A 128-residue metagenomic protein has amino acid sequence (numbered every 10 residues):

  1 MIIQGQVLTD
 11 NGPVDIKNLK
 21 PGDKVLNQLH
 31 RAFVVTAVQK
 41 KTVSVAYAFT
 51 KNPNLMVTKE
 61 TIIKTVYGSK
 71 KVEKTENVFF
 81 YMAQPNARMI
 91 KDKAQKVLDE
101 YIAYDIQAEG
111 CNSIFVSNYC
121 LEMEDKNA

Functional and structural regions predicted by a protein language model:
M1-A128: HINT superfamily self-processing domains
